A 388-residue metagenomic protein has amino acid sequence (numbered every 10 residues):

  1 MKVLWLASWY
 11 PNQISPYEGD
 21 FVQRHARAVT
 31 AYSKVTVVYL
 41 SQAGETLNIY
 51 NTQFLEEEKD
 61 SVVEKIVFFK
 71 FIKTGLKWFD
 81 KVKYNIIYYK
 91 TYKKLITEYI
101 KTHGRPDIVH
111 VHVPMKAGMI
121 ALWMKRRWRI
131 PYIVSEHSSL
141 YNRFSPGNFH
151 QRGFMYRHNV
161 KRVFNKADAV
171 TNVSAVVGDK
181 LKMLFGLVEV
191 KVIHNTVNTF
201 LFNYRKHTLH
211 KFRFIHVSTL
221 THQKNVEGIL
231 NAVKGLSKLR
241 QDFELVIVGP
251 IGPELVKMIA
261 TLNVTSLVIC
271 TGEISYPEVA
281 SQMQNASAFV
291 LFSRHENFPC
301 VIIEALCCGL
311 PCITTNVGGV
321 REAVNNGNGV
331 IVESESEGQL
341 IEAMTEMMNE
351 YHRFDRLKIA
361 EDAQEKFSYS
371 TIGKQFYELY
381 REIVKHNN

Functional and structural regions predicted by a protein language model:
L4, K206-K224, L230-V233, V246: Conserved donor-binding/catalytic core segment of Leloir-type glycosyltransferases
Y17-E18, W128-I133, Y141-R162, T199: Nucleotide-sugar donor phosphate/pyrophosphate-binding loop at the beta->alpha transition of glycosyltransferases
F164, E273-I274, S281-A286: Short alpha-helical donor nucleotide-sugar binding micro-motif in glycosyltransferases
V176, T196: Carbohydrate-associated surface elements
V256-I274: Nucleotide-activated donor-binding/catalytic signature segment of Leloir-type glycosyltransferases, i.e., the conserved
R294: Aromatic "clamp/platform" in nucleotide-sugar-dependent glycosyltransferases that forms part of the donor/acceptor
P311-T314: Short hydrophobic beta-strand element within catalytic cores of glycosyltransferases and related nucleotide-activated
N326, V330-E337, E346-H352: Conserved acidic donor-binding segment of nucleotide-sugar-dependent glycosyltransferases
